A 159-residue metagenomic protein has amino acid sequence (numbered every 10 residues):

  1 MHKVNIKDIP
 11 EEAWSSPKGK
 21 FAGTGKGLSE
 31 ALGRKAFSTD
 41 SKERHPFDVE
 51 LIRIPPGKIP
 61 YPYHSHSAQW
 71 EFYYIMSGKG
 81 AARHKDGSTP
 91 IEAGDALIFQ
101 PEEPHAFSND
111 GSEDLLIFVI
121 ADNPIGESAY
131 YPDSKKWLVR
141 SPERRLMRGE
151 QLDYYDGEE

Functional and structural regions predicted by a protein language model:
M1-P46, D133-E159: A short, N-terminal "cap"/entry segment at the start of jelly-roll beta-barrel domains of the cupin/DSBH fold
A31-F37, E50-H66, P101: Conserved short histidine dyad/triad with adjacent acidic residue
P46-F47, L51-P55, S65-H84, I120-P124: Short, conserved beta-strand element in jelly-roll/cupin
A81, P101-E127: Ligand-binding loop in jelly-roll beta-barrel domains
D86-E102: Short acidic-glycine-tyrosine-enriched beta hairpin
I125-Y130, R140: A short beta-to-alpha transition loop/helix N-cap that caps and shapes the active-site region
